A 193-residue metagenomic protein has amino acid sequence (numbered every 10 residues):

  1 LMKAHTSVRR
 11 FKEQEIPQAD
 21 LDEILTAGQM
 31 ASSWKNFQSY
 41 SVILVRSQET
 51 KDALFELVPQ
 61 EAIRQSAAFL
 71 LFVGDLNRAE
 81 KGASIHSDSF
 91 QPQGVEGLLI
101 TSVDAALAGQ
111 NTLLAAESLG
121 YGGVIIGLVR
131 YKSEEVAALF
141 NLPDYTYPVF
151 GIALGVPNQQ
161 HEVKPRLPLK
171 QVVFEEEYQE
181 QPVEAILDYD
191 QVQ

Functional and structural regions predicted by a protein language model:
L1-Q193: Acidic, surface-exposed loops and disordered segments
